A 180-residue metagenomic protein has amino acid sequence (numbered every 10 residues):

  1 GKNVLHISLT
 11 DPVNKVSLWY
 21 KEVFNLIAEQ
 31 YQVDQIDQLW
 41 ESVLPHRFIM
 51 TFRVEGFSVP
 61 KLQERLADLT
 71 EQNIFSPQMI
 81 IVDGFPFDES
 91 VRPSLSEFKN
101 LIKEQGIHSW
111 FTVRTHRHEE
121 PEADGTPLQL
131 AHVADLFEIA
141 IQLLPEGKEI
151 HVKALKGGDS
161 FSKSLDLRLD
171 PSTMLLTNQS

Functional and structural regions predicted by a protein language model:
G1-F57: Conserved P-loop
G1-N3, H46, P77, Q105-I107 (+1 more regions): Short glycine-/polar-rich loops that comprise or flank the Walker A/P-loop and associated switch/sensor motifs
H6, I81-D83, I107-R117: Structural recognition of the conserved hydrophobic beta-strand(s) that form the central parallel beta-sheet of P-loop
T10-N14, E22, V54-F57, P86-D88 (+3 more regions): Conserved nucleotide-binding/hydrolysis micro-motifs of P-loop NTPases
K15-V23, R65, S94-E97, H132 (+1 more regions): Alpha-helical scaffold elements adjacent to nucleotide-binding pockets in ATP/GTP-utilizing enzyme cores
W19, V23-L26, D68-N73, L101-Q105 (+2 more regions): Conserved, well-folded catalytic cores of nucleic-acid-processing and energy-transducing macromolecular machines
R47-I107: Phosphate-binding/switch loop-helix module in NTP-utilizing enzymes
R114-S180: Phosphate-binding/switch region of NTP-binding enzymes
